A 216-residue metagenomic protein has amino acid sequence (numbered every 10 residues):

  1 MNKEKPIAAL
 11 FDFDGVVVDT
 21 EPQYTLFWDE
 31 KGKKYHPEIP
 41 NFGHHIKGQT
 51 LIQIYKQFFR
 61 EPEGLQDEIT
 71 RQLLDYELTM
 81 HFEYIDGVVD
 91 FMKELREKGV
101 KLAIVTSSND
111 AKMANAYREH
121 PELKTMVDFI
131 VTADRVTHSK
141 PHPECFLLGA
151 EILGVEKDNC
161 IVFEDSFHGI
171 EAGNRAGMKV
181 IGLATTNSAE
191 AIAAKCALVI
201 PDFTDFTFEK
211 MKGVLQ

Functional and structural regions predicted by a protein language model:
M1-I7, K93, N109-D110, N115-Q216: Asp-based, Mg2+/Mn2+-dependent phosphohydrolase catalytic module
N2-H44: Active-site neighborhood of HAD-like aspartate-dependent phosphohydrolases
V16, T106-S108: Conserved phosphate-coupling serine/threonine residues in phosphotransfer and NTP-handling enzymes
K31-G32, Q49-E63, A116, A150: Helix-loop "lid/cap" segments that line or gate small-molecule binding pockets
K33-E38, G64, E97, P121-M126 (+1 more regions): Short helix-capping segments at alpha-helix termini
K56-M92, K98: Metal-dependent phosphoesterase signature
L78-E83, S107, A176-G177: Short, flexible loop segments at the rims of nucleotide/cofactor-binding pockets, characterized by
K98-V100, M178: Short phosphate-binding/catalytic loops that engage adenosine nucleotides
